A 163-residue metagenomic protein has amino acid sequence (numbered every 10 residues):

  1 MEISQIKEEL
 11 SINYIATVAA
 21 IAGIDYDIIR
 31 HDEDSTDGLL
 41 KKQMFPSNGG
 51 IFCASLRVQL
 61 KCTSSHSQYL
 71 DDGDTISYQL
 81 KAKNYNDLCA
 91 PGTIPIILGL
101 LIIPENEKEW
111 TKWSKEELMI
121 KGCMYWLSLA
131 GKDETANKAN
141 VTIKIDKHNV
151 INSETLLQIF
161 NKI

Functional and structural regions predicted by a protein language model:
M1-D34, L40-I163: Mixed-charge (Asp/Glu-Lys/Arg
